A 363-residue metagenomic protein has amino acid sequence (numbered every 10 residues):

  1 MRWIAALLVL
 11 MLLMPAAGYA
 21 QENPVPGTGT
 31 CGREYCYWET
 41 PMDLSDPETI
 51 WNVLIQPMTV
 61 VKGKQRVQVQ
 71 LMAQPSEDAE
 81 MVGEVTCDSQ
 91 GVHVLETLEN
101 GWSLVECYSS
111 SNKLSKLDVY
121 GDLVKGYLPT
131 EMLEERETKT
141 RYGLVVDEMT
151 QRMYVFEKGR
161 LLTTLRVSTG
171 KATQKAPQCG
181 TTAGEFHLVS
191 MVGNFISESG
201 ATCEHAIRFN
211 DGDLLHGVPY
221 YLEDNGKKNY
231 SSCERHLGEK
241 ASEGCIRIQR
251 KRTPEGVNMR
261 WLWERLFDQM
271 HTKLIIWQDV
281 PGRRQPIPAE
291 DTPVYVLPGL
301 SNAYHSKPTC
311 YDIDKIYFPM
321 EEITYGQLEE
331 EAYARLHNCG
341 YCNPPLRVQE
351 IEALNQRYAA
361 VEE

Functional and structural regions predicted by a protein language model:
M1-A6: Positively charged n-region of N-terminal signal peptides that target proteins for export
L8-L12: Hydrophobic core
L13-Y19: C-terminal segment of classical bacterial N-terminal signal peptides
Q21-T49, L54-T59, K139, C179-A183 (+3 more regions): Exported/periplasmic cell-wall-interacting domains
N23-P41, E84-T130, L328-C339: SH3/SH3-like beta-barrel superfamily modules
Q74-C87, C310-P319: SH3/SH3-like (including bacterial SH3b) beta-barrel domains that bind proline-rich motifs or cell-wall ligands
E106, L117-E137, R265, Q269-R283: Short, structured interface segments
D118, L123-N229: Gly/Pro-biased beta-strand-loop elements
